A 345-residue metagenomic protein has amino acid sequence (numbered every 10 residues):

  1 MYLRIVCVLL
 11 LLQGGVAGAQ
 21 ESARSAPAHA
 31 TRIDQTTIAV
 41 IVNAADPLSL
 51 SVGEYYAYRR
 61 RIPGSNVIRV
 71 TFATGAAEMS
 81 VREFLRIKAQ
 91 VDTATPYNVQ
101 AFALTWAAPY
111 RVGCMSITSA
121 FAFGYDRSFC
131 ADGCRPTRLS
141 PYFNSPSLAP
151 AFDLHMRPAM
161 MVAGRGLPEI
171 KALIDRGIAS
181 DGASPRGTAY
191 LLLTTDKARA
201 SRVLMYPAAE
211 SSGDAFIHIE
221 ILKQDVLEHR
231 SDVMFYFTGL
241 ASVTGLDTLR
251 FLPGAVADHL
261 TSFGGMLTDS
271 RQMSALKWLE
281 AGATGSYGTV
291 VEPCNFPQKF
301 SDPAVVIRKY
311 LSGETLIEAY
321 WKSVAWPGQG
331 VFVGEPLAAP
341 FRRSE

Functional and structural regions predicted by a protein language model:
I5-G14: Bacterial N-terminal signal peptides
A17: Secreted glycan hydrolases and related glycan-binding modules that recognize and/or cleave
Q20-E345: Cysteine-dependent hydrolase recognition
